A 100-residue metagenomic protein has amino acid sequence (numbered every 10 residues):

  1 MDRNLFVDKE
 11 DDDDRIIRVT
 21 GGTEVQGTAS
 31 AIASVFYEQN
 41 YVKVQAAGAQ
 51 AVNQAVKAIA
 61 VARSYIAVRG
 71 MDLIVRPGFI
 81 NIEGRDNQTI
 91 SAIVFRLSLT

Functional and structural regions predicted by a protein language model:
M1-K9: Long, polar low-complexity intrinsically disordered regions
D12, Q39, Q88-A92: A general secondary-structure signal for short beta-strands and their flanking turns/coil in non-transmembrane regions
D13-Y41, A55-I59, R63: Conserved mixed alpha/beta catalytic, RNA-binding, or beta-rich assembly cores of soluble enzyme, regulatory
T23, A47-Q50: Short beta->alpha linker loops
A49-P77: Short, hydrophobic/π-rich interface segment
G70-T100: C-terminal edge-of-domain segments
